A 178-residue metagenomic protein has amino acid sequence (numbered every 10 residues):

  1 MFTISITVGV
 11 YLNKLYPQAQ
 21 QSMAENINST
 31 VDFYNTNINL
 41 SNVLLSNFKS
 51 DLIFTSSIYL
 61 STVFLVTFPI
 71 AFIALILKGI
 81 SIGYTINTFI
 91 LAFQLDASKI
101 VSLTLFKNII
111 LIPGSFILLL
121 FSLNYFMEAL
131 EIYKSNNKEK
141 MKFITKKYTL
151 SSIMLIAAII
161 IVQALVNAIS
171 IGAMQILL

Functional and structural regions predicted by a protein language model:
M1-Q20: N-terminal signal-anchor transmembrane alpha helix
I4-G9, F54, L111-G114, L155 (+1 more regions): Alpha-helical transmembrane segments of multipass membrane proteins
K14-Q20, K78-F89, N124-E128, A168-I176: Membrane-helix interface motif
Q21-N28, T88-F93, E128-N137: Peri-membrane helix termini and adjoining interfacial loops of integral membrane proteins
Q21-N42: Perimembrane loop-to-helix junctions flanking transmembrane segments
N35-K49, M141-L150: Membrane-water interface at loop-to-transmembrane-helix junctions
S41-P113, I117: Pore-lining transmembrane helices
L118-L178: Terminal transmembrane helical module of multi-pass membrane proteins
